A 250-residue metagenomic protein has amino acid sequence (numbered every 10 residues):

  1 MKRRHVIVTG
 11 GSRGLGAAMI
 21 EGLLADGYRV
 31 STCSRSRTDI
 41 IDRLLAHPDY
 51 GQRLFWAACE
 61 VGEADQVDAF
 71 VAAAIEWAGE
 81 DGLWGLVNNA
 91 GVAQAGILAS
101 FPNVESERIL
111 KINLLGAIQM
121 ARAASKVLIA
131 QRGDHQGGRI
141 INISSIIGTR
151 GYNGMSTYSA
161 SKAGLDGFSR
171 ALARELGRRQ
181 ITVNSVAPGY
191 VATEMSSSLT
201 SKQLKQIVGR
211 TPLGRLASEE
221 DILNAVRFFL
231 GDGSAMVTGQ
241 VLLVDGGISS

Functional and structural regions predicted by a protein language model:
S12-R13: Conserved glycine-rich cofactor-binding loop
I97-L98, P102-L110, S196, I207: Substrate-binding pocket helix/loop in short-chain dehydrogenase/reductase
F101, G151-S159, A171, L199: Active-site loop-to-helix junction immediately N-terminal to the catalytic Tyr of the SDR YXXXK motif in Rossmann-fold
A121, S161, S169: Active-site helix of classical SDR
K126, R174-R178, A235: Alpha-helical segment proximal to the catalytic Tyr-Lys
S145: Residue(s) in the substrate-gating loop at a strand-loop-helix junction that position the organic substrate next
R215-V244, S249: C-terminal substrate-recognition "lid" of short-chain dehydrogenase/reductases
